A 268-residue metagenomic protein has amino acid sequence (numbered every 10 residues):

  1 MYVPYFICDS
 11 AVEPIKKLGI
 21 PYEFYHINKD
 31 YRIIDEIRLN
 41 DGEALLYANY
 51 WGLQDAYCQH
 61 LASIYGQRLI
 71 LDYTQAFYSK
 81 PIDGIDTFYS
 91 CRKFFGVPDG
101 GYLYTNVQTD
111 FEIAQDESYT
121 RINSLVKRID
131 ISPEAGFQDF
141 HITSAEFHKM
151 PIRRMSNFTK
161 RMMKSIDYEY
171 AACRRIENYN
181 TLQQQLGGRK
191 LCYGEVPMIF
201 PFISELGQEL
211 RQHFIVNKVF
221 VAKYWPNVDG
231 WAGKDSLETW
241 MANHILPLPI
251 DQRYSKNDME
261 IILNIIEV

Functional and structural regions predicted by a protein language model:
Y2-I64, R68, Y73-A76: PLP-dependent aminotransferase-like
I37-L39, E205-H213, Y254-E260: Short, conserved charged micro-motifs
G84-L125: Active-site PLP attachment segment
Q108-F158: Active-site C-terminal subdomain of aminotransferase-like
V126-I129, Y193-V196, G207-I245: Conserved PLP cofactor-binding pocket of PLP-dependent enzymes
R154-Q183, K190-I203: Conserved glycine-rich beta-strand-loop-beta hairpin in the small C-terminal domain of fold type I
W231-V268: PLP-dependent enzyme catalytic core of the Aspartate aminotransferase-like
